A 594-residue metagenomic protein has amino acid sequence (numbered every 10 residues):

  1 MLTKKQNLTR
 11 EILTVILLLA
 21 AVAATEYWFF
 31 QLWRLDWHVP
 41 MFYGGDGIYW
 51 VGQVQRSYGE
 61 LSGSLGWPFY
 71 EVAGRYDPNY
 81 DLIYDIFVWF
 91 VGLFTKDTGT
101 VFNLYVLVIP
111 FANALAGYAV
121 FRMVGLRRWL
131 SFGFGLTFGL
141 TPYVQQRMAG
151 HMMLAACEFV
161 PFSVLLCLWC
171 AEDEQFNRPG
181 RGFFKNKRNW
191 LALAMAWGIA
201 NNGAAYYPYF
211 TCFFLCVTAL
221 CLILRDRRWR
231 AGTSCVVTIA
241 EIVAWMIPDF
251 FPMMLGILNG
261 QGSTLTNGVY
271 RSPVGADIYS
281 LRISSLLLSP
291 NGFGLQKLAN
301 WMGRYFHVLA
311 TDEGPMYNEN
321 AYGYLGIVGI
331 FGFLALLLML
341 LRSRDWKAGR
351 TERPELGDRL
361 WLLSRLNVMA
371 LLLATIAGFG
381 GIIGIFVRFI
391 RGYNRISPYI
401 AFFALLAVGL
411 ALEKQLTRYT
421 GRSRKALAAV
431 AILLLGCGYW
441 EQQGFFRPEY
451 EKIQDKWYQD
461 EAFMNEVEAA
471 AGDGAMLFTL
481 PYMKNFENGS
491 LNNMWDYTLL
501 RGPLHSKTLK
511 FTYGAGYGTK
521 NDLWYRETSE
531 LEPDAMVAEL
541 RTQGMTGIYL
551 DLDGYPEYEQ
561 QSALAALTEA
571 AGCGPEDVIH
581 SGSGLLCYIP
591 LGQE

Functional and structural regions predicted by a protein language model:
M1-W33, T233-E241, R344-S364, A429-I432: Start-transfer (signal-anchor) and selected internal transmembrane alpha helices of multi-pass inner/ER membrane
L13-A21, M195-A196, A219, R227-M254 (+2 more regions): Hydrophobic alpha-helical membrane-interfacial segments at the cytosolic entry of transmembrane helices
A21-T25, Y105-V124, R128-I223, I242-D249 (+1 more regions): Membrane-embedded helix bundles of polyisoprenyl
W28-V124, W129-P161, G314: Active-site lumenal/periplasmic loops and adjacent helix-entry segments of GT-C-fold, multi-pass membrane
W37-P40, G44, V144-A155, V269-R271 (+5 more regions): Membrane-helix boundary/interfacial segments in multi-pass membrane proteins
T238-V243, T351, L406, A411-Q443: Signature aromatic-anchored transmembrane alpha helix within multi-pass, membrane-resident enzymes that catalyze glycan
F250-L337, E569, G592: Periplasmic/ER-lumenal interhelical loops and adjacent helix-loop junctions in multi-pass membrane proteins
L433-E594: Extracytoplasmic
